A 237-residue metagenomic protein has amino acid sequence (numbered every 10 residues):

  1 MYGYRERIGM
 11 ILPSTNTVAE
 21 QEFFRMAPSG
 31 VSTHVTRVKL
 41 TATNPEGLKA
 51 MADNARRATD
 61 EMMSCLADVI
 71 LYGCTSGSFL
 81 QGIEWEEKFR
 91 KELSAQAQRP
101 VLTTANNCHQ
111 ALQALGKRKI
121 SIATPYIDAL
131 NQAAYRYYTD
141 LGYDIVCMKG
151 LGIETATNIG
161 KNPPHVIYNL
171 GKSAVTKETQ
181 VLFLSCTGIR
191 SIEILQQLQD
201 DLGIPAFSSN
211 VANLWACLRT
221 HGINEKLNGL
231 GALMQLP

Functional and structural regions predicted by a protein language model:
M1-R57, A123, D128-P163: N-terminal glycine-rich anion-binding loop in soluble enzyme alpha/beta folds
A52-C65, I167-T179: Short, well-structured alpha-helical segments in soluble
R56-T59, V101-G116, A212-I223: Hydrophobic alpha-helical segments within soluble ligand-binding/sensing domains
T59-N106: Glycine/small-residue-rich loop that forms an oxyanion/phosphate-binding "nest" at active or ligand-binding sites
D68-G73, S121-I122, T179-C186: Periplasmic-binding protein-like
F89-E154, G231-Q235: Conserved beta-alpha
I153-N158, I204-K226: Short, flexible loop segments at boundaries between secondary-structure elements
Y168-D201, L214: Hydrophobic alpha-helical
